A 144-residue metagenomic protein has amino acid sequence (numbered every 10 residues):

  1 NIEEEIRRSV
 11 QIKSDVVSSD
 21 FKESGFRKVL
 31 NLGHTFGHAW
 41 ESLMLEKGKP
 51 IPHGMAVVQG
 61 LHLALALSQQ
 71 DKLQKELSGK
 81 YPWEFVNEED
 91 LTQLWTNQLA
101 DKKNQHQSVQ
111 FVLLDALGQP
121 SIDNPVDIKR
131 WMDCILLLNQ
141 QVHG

Functional and structural regions predicted by a protein language model:
N1-Q93: Active-site segments that bind and position negatively charged phosphate/pyrophosphate groups
Q70-G144: C-terminal charged capping/lid subdomain of soluble metabolic enzymes
